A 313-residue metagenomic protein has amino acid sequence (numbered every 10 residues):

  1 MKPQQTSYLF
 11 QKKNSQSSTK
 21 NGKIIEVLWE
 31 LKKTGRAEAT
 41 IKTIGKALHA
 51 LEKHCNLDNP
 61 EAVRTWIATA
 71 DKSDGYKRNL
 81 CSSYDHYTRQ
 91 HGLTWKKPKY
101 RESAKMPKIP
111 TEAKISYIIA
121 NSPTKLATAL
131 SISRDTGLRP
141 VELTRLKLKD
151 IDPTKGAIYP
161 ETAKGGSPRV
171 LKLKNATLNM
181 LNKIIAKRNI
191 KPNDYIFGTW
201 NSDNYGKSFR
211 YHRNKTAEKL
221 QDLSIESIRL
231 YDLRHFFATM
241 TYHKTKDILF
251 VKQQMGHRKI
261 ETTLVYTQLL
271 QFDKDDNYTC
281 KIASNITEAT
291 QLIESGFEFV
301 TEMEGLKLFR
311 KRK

Functional and structural regions predicted by a protein language model:
K2, K20-K96, L173, Y205-H212: Non-catalytic DNA-binding core/recognition domains of DNA-processing enzymes
I41, A129-L130, G137, V141-L146 (+1 more regions): Alpha-helix N-cap/helix-start motif at helix boundaries, enriched for small hydrophobics
E61, T65-D74, G92-Y117, E161-K164 (+1 more regions): Flexible interdomain linker/hinge and immediately adjacent N-terminus of the catalytic tyrosine-recombinase domain
K108-P140, G165, R234: Basic, Lys/Arg- and aromatic-enriched nucleic-acid-binding interface segment
I109, A113, T136, R145-K183: Conserved tyrosine-mediated DNA breakage-rejoining catalytic core shared by Y-recombinases
I151-P153, S227, K246-F272: Short, polar N-cap/turn motifs at the start of nucleic acid-interacting alpha helices
K174-I225: Active-site/catalytic core of tyrosine-dependent DNA strand-transfer enzymes
S202-G206, S224-T245: Short basic/aromatic active-site micro-motif
